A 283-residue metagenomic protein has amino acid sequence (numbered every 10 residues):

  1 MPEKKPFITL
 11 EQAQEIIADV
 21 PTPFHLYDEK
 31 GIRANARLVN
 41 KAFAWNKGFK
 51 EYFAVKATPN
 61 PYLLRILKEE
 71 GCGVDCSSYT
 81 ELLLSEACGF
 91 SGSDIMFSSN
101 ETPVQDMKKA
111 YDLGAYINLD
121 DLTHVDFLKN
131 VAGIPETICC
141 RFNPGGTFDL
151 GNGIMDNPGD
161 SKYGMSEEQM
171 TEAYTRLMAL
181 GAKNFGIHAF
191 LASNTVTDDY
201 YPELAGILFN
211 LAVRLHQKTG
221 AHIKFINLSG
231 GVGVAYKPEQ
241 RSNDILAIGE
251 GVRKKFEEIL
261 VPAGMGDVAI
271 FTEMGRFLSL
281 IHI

Functional and structural regions predicted by a protein language model:
M1-I117, L122-E136, L177-A179, K183 (+3 more regions): A charged N-terminal "starter" segment
P21-F24, G92-S93, Y111-A115, N152-M165 (+2 more regions): Glycine-rich tight-turn/loop motif centered on a GG-T
N60, E81-L83, P103-D106, P144-S161 (+2 more regions): Conserved radical SAM core fold
S77-T80, S98-E101, T137-N152, N184-A189 (+1 more regions): Non-cysteine beta-strand/loop elements that form the S-adenosyl-L-methionine
N118-F127, S161-E168, N194-G206, R276-L280: Active-site glycine- and acidic-residue-rich loops that bind and position anionic ligands or nucleotide-like cofactors
D121-K183: Conserved anion-binding
R176-V196: Gly/Ser/Thr-enriched, mixed-charge loops and adjacent short helices that form phosphate/oxyanion-binding elements
V196, Y200-I281: C-terminal active-site-proximal or functional interface alpha/beta core segments in diverse enzymes
